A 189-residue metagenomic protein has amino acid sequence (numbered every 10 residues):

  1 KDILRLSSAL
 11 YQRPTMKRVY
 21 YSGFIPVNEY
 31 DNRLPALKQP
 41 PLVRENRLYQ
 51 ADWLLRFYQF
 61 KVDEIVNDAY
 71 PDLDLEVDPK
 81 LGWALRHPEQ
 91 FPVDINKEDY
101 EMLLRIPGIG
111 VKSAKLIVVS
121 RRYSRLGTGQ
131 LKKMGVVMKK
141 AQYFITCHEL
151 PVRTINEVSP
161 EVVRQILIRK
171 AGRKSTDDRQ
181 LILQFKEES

Functional and structural regions predicted by a protein language model:
K1, K17-L42, Y58-H87: Flexible glycine/acidic-rich beta-alpha junction loops that bind and position SAM and/or redox cofactors in anaerobic
K1-Y11: Catalytic cores of alpha/beta
R44-R47: Anionic-ligand-binding alpha/beta catalytic cores of soluble enzymes and soluble regulatory domains that recognize
A51, I117: Conserved, mostly hydrophobic/aromatic
D72-M102, T128-S189: C-terminal extensions
S120-R121: Residue-level signature of tetratricopeptide-repeat
